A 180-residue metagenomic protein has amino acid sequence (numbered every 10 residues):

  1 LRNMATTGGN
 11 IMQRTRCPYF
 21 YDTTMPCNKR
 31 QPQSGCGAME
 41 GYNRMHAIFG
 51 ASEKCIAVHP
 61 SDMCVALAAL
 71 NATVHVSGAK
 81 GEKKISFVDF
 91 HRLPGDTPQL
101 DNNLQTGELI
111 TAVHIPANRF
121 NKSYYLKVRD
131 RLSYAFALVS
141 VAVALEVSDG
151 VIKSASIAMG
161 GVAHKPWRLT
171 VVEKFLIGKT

Functional and structural regions predicted by a protein language model:
L1-T180: C-terminal structural segment of proteins
